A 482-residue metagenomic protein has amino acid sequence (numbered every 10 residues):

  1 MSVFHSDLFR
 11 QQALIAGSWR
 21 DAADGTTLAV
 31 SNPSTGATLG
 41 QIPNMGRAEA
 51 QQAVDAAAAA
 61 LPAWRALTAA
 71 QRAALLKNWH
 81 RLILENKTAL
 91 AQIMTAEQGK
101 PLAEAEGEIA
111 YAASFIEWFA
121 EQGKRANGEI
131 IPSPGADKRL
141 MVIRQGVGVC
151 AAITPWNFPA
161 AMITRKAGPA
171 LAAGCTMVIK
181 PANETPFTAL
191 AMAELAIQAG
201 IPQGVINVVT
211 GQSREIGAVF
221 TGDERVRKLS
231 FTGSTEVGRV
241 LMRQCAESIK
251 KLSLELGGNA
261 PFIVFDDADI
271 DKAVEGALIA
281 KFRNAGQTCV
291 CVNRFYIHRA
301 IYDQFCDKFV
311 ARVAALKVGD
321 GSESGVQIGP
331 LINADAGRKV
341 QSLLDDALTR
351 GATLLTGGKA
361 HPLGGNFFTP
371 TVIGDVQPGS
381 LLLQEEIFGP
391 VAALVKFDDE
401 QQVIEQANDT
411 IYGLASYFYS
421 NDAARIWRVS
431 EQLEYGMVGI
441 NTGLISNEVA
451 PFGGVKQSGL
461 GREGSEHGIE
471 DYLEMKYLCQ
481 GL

Functional and structural regions predicted by a protein language model:
M1-S34: Hydrophobic face of amphipathic alpha-helices that form TPR/SEL1-like repeat modules and related alpha-solenoid
G17, G36, R72, M94 (+11 more regions): Residue-level signal for inorganic ion chemistry
T35-Q41, V226, I263, K317 (+3 more regions): Conserved C-terminal structural/oligomerization subdomain of aldehyde/semialdehyde dehydrogenase
A37-A126, D137: Glycine-rich loop-to-alpha-helix module at the N-terminal edge of alpha/beta enzyme cores
T38-M45, A60-A66, A152, F262-F265 (+5 more regions): Short, well-ordered beta-strand elements within core beta-sheets of diverse protein domains
L61, R65, H80-K87, A91 (+20 more regions): Structural signal for hydrophobic packing residues in well-ordered secondary-structure cores of soluble enzyme domains
G128-K272, F397: Rossmann-like NAD(P) dinucleotide-binding subdomain of oxidoreductase/dehydrogenase enzymes
E236-Q377, I440: ALDH superfamily catalytic-core signature
